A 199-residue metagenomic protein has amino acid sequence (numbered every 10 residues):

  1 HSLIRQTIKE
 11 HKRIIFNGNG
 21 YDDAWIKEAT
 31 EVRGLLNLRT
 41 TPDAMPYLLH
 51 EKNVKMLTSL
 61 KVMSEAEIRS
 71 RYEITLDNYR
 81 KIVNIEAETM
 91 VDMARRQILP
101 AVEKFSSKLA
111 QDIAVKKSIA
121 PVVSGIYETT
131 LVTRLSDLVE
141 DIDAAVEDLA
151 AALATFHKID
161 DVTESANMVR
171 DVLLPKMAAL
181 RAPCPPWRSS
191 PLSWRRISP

Functional and structural regions predicted by a protein language model:
H1-P199: Acidic, glycine-enriched catalytic cores built around paired aspartates
